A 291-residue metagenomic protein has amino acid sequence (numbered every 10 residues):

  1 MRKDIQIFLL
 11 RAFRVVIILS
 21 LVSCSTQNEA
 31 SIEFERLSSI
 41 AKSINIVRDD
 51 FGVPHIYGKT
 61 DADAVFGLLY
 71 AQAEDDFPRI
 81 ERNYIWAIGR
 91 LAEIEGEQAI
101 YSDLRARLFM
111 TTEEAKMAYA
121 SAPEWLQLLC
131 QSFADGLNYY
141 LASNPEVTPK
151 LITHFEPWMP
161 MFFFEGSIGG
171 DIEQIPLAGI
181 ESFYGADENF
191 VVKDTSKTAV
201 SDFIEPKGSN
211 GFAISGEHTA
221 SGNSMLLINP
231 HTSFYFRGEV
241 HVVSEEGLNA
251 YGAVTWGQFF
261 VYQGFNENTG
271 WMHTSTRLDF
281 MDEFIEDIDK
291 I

Functional and structural regions predicted by a protein language model:
D4-I18: Sec-dependent signal peptide recognition, specifically the positively charged N-region followed immediately by
V22-S23: C-terminal motif of bacterial Sec signal peptides marking the signal peptidase cleavage site
S31-R237, E245-G247, G252-F260, L278: Substrate-recognition/specificity elements adjacent to catalytic centers across diverse enzyme folds
F236-E239, D282-F284: A short secondary-structure junction signal
A250, T255-I291: Compact, glycine/acidic-enriched structural inserts
